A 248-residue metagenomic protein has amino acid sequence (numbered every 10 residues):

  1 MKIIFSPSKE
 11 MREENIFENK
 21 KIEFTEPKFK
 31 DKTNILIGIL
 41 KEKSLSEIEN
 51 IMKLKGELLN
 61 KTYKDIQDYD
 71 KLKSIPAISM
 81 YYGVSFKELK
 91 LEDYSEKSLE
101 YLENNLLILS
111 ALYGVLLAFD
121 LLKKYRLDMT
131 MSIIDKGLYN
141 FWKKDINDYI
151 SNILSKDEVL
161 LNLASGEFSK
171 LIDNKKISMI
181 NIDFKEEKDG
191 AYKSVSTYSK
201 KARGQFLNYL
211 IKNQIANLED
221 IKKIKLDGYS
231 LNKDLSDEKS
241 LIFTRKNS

Functional and structural regions predicted by a protein language model:
I4-D93: Active-site helix-to-loop segments that bind/position phosphate- or nucleotide-bearing substrates and donors across
F5-K21, S46, M80, F86 (+5 more regions): Generic ordered-secondary-structure signal
L91-E238, T244-S248: Internal, well-folded beta-alpha domain core
